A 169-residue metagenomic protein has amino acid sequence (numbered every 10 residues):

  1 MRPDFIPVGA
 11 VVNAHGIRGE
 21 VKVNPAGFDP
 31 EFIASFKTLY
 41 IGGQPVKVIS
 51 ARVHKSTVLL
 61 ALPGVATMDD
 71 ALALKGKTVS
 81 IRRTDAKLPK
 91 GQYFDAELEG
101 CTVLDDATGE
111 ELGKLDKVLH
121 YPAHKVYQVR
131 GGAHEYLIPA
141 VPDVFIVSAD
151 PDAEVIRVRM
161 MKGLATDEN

Functional and structural regions predicted by a protein language model:
M1-N169: Short Lys/Arg-rich amphipathic alpha-helical segments
